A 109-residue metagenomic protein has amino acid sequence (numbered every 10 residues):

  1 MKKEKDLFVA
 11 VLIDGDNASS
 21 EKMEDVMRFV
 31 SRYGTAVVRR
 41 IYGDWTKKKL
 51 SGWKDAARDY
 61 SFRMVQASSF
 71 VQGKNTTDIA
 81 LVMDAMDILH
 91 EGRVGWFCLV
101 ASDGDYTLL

Functional and structural regions predicted by a protein language model:
M1-R93, L108: Domain-level signal for Mg2+-assisted phosphodiester chemistry and nucleotide/NA-binding surfaces in nucleic-acid
V94-L109: Acidic, metal-binding active-site segment of PIN/NYN-like and related structure-specific nucleases
